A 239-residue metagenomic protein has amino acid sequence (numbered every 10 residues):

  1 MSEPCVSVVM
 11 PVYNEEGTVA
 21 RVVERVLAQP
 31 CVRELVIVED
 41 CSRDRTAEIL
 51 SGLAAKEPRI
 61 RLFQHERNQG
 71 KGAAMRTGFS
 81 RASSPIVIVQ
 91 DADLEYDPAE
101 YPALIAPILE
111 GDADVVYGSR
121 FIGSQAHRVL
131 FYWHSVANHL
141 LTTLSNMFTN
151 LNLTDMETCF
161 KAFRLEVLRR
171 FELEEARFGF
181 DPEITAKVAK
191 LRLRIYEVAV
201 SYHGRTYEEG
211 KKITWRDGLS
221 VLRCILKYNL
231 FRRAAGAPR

Functional and structural regions predicted by a protein language model:
C5-S7, E34, E183: Cell-envelope/extracellular polymer assembly enzymes that use nucleotide-activated donors
E15-A28: Short, well-formed alpha-helical segments that are part of the catalytic scaffolds of diverse glycosyltransferases
E15-T18, S42, K71: Donor nucleotide-sugar binding loop of glycosyltransferases
R33-V36, A47-R81: Conserved donor nucleotide-binding strand/loop of the catalytic core
E39-E48, L94: A conserved acidic beta->alpha catalytic loop
H65-R81, I86, P98-F178, G204-C224: Acceptor/aglycone-binding surface of glycosyltransferases and processive sugar-polymer synthases
L151-N152, E174-A176, T185-H203: Catalytic donor-sugar/metal-binding loop of nucleotide-sugar-dependent glycosyltransferases
